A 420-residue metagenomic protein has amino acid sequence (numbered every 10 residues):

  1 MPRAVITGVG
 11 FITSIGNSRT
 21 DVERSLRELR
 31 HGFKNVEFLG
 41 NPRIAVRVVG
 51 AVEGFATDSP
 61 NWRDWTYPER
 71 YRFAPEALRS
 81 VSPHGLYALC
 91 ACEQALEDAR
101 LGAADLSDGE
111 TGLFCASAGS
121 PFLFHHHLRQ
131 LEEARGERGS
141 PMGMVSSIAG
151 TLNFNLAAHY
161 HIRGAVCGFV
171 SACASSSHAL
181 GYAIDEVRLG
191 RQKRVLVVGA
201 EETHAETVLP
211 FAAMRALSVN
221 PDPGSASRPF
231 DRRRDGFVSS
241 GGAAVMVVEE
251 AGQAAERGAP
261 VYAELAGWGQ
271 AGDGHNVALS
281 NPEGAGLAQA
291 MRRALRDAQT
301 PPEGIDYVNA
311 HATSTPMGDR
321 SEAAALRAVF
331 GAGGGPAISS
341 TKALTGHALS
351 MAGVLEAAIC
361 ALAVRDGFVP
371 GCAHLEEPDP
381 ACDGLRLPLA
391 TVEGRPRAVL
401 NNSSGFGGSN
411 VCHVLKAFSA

Functional and structural regions predicted by a protein language model:
M1-A74, G252-E264, A358-C372, K416-A420: ACP-dependent fatty acid/polyketide chain-elongation machinery
R3-T7, R30-N35, A45, D222-A298 (+2 more regions): Condensing-enzyme catalytic core mediating Claisen C-C bond formation in acyl metabolism
I6, R27-S171, A200-V208, P302-G318: Conserved beta-ketoacyl condensing-enzyme motif
G8, L26, C92, L113 (+11 more regions): Conserved small-residue
S14, T20-D21, R72-C90, G139-I148 (+5 more regions): Active-site pocket-shaping loop/turn-to-helix segments
E37, R191-D235, W268-P282, A310-R320 (+1 more regions): Acyl-CoA/ACP chain-elongation machinery
A88-L101, A149-L152, A157-Y160, V166-A200 (+3 more regions): Active-site-proximal alpha-helical scaffold in enzymes
E133-S140, G181, D185, L189 (+4 more regions): Glycine-/small-residue-rich "gating" segment that lines the acyl/pantetheine channel and substrate pocket
